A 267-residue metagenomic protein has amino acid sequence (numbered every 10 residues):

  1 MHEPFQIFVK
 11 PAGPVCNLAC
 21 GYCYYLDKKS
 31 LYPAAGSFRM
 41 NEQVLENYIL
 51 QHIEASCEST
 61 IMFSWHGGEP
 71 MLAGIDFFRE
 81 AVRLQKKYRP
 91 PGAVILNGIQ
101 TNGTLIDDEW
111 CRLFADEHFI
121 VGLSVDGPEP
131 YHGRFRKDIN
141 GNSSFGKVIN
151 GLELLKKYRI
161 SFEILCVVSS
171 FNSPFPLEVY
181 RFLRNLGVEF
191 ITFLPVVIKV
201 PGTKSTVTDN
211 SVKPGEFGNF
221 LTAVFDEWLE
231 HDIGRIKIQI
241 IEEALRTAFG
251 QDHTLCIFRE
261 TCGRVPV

Functional and structural regions predicted by a protein language model:
M1-T101, L105-R112, E117: Conserved alpha-helical substructure of the radical SAM core
P4-F8, A19, T60-M62, L96-G98 (+5 more regions): Beta-sheet entry/capping signal
K10, Y25, H66, Q100 (+4 more regions): Generic beta-strand/beta-sheet core signal
G13, Y22-D27, V125-E129, P195-K199: Short, small-residue-rich loop/turn micro-motifs
C16-Y22, Y32, E129-G133, V200-K204: Short acidic/His/Gly/Ser-rich catalytic and metal-binding motifs that mark active-site loops of diverse hydrolases
N41-L45, F78, F145-V148, F217 (+1 more regions): Amphipathic alpha-helical segments in well-structured domains
L50, E54, L72-I191: Conserved AdoMet/S-adenosylmethionine-binding subsite of the radical SAM
R134, I139-G146, E153, K157-V267: Radical SAM enzyme [4Fe-4S]-AdoMet core and its adjacent flexible, acidic and glycine-rich loops/tails across
